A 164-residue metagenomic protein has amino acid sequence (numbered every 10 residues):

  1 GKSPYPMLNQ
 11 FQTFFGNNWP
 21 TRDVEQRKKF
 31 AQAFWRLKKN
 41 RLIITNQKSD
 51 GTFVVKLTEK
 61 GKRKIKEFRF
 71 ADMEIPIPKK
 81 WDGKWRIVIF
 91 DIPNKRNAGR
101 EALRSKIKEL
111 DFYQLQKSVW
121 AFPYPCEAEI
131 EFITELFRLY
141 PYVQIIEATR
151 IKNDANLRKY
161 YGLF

Functional and structural regions predicted by a protein language model:
G1-R22, K28: Short amphipathic alpha-helical interface segments
Q26-K29, G99: Short amphipathic alpha-helical segments
K29-I43: Basic amphipathic alpha-helical segments that dock to polyanions
N46-F70: Accessory beta->alpha helical hairpin/"wing" motif in late/C-terminal subdomains of nucleic-acid enzymes
A71-I77: Short, charged beta->alpha transition segments
I77-F137: Exposed, interaction-prone assembly regions rather than primary DNA-binding/catalytic cores
P123-F164: Long, low-complexity, charge-rich intrinsically disordered regions
